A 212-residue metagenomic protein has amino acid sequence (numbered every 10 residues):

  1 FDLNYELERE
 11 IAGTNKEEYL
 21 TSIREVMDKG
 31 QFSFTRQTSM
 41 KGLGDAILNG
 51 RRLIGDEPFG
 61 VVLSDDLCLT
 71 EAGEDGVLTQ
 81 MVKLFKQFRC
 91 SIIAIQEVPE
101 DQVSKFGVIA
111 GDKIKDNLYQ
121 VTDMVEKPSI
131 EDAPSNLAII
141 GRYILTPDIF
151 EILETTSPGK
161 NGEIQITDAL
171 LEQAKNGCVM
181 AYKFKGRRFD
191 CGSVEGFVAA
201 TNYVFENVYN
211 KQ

Functional and structural regions predicted by a protein language model:
F1-L63, L69: Conserved N-terminal catalytic core of the sugar/cofactor nucleotidyltransferase
Y19-G30, L84, D112-L118, E172-A174: Short, conserved catalytic or adaptor-binding loops enriched in Gly and charged residues
K29-Q31, G55-P58, K86-S91, Y119-Q120 (+1 more regions): Short coil/turn connectors at secondary-structure junctions
F32-F34, S91-I93, V179-A181, R188: Conserved beta-strand scaffold positions in the cores of enzyme catalytic domains, especially in NTP/NDP-utilizing
R36, V61-S64, A94-E97, K183: Short beta-strand segments
G50, D65, I109, S193: Residue-level signal for inorganic ion chemistry
P58, G111, N117-T122, P134-Q212: Conserved alpha/beta core of the MobA/IspD/sugar-nucleotide pyrophosphorylase nucleotidyltransferase superfamily
L67-E151, T156, K160: Conserved core of the sugar-phosphate nucleotidyltransferase
